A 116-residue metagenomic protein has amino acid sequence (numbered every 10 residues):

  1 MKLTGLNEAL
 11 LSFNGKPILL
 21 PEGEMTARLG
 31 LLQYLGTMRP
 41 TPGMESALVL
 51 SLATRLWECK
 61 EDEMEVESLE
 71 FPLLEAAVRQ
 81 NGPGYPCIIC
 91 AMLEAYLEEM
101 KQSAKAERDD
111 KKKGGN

Functional and structural regions predicted by a protein language model:
M1-N116: Positively charged, low-complexity terminal tracts and the immediately adjacent first secondary-structure elements
